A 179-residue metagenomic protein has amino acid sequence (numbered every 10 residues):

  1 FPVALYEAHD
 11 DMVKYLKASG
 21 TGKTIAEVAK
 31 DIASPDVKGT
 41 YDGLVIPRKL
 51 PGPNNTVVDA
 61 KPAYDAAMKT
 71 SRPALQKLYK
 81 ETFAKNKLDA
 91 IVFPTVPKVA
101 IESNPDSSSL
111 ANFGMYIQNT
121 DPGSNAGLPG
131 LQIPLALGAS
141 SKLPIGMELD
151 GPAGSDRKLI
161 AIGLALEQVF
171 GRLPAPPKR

Functional and structural regions predicted by a protein language model:
F1-A4: Acidic helix-start/capping segments at beta-turn-to-alpha-helix junctions
Y6-Q76, D89, P134-P144: Short helix-loop capping/hinge segments that flank enzyme active sites or metal/cofactor-binding pockets
K14-T21, V57, N125-R179: Structural helix-boundary/capping segments
Y64, A100-I117: Short, surface-exposed loop/helix-turn segments at secondary-structure junctions that function as lids/hinges flanking
L78-E81, L110-P134: Small-aliphatic-rich amphipathic alpha-helix that forms the alpha element of a beta-alpha
A84-K87: Glycine-rich phosphate-binding loop signature in dinucleotide/nucleotide-binding domains
T95: Glycine-rich, N-terminal phosphate-binding loop of Rossmann-like dinucleotide-binding domains
